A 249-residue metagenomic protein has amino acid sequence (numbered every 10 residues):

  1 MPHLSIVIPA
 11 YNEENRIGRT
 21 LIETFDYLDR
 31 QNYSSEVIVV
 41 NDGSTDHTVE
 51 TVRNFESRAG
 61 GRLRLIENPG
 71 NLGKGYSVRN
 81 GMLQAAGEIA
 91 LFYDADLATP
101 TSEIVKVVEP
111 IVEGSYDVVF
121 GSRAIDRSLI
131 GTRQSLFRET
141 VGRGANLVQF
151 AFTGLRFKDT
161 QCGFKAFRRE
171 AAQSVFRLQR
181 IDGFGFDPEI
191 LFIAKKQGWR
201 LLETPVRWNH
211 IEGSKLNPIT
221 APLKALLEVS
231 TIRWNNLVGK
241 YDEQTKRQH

Functional and structural regions predicted by a protein language model:
H3-S5, E36, E189: Cell-envelope/extracellular polymer assembly enzymes that use nucleotide-activated donors
E13-L28: Short, well-formed alpha-helical segments that are part of the catalytic scaffolds of diverse glycosyltransferases
E13-R16, S44, K74, P100: Donor nucleotide-sugar binding loop of glycosyltransferases
S35-I38, V49-Q84: Conserved donor nucleotide-binding strand/loop of the catalytic core
N41-E50, L97: A conserved acidic beta->alpha catalytic loop
N68-Q84, I89, T101-F184, H210-L223 (+2 more regions): Acceptor/aglycone-binding surface of glycosyltransferases and processive sugar-polymer synthases
F157-D159, G198-W208: Catalytic beta-strand/loop signature of glycosyltransferases that borders the donor
